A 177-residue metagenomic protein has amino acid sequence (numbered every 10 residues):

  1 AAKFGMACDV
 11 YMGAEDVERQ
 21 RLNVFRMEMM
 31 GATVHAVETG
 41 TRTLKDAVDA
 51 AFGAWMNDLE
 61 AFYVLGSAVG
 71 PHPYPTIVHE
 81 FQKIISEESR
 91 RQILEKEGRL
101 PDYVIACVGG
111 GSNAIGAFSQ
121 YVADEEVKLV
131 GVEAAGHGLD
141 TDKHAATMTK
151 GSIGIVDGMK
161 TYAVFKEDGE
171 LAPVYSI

Functional and structural regions predicted by a protein language model:
A1-F52, D140-S152: Active-site-proximal loop->helix
A2-G13, L100-N113, L129-V132: A short, small-residue-rich loop immediately preceding and capping a beta-strand
A2-K3, R91, S119, A123: Short, well-ordered alpha-helices that flank and scaffold nucleotide-derived cofactor binding pockets
D16, T41, A68-P71, V108-S112 (+1 more regions): Glycine-rich beta-alpha junction loops
V48-H79, K83, E97, A123-E126 (+1 more regions): Active-site/ligand-binding loops adjacent to catalytic centers
Y74-P75, Q82-E88, S112-S119: Conserved PLP-enzyme active-site core in the AAT-like
R91-R99: Phosphate/pyrophosphate-binding loops at sites that engage ATP/ADP/AMP, CoA/4′-phosphopantetheine, polyphosphate
